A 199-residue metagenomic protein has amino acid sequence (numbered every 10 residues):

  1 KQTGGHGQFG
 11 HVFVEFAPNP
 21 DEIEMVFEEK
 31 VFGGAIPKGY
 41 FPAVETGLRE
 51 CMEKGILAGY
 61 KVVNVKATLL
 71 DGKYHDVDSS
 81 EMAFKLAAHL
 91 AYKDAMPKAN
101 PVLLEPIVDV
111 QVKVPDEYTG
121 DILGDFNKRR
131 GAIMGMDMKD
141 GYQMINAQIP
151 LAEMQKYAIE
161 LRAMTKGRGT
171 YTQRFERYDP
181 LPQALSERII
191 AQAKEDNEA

Functional and structural regions predicted by a protein language model:
K1-A199: Accessory interaction regions appended to the cores of large information-processing enzymes
